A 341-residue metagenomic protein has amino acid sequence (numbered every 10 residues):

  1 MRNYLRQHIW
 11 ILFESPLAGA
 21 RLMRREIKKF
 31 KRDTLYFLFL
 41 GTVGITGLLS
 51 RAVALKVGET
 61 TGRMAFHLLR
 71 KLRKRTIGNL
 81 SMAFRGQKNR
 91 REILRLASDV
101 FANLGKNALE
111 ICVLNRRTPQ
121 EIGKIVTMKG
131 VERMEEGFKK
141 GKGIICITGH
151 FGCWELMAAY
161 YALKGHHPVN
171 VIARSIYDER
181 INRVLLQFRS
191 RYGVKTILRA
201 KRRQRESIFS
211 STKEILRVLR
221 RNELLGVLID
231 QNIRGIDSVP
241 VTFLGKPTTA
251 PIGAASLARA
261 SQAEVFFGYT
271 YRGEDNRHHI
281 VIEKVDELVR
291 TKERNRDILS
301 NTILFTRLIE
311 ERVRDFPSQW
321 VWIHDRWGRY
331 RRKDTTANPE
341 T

Functional and structural regions predicted by a protein language model:
S15-T148, C153, N182-L186: Membrane-anchoring hydrophobic helices of lipid-metabolizing enzymes
P16, I93-S98, L163-K164, Q187 (+2 more regions): Non-catalytic C-terminal accessory region of glycerolipid acyltransferases and related lyso-lipid remodeling enzymes
G41, R75, E132, L156 (+4 more regions): Short Gly/charged-rich anion-binding patches and loops
K140-R205, R221, N232-T242: Catalytic core of membrane glycerolipid acyltransferases/transacylases, capturing the structured, soluble-facing
